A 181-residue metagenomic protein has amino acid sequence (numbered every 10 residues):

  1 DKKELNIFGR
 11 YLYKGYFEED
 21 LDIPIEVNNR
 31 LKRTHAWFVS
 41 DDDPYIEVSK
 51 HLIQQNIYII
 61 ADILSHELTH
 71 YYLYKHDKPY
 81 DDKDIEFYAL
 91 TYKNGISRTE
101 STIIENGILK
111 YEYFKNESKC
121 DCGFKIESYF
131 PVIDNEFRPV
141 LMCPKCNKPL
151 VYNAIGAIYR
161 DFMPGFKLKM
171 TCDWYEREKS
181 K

Functional and structural regions predicted by a protein language model:
D1-Y58, K75-K181: Metalloprotease/metallohydrolase-associated module, dominated by Zn2+-dependent proteases
D62-K75: Active-site recognition of the HExxH zinc-binding catalytic motif
